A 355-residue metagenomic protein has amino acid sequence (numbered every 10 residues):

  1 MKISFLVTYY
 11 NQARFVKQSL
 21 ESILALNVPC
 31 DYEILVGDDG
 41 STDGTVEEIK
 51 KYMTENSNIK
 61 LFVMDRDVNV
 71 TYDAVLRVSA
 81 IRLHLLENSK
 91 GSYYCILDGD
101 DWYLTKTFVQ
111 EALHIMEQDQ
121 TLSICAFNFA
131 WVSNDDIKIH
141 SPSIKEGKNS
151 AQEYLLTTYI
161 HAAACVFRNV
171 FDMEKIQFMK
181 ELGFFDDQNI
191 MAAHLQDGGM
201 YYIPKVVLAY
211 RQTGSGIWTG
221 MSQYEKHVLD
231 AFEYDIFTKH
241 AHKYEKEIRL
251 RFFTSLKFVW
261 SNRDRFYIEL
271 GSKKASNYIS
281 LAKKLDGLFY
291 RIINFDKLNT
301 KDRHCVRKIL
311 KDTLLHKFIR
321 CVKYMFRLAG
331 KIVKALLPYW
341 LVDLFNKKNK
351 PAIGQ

Functional and structural regions predicted by a protein language model:
E21-D31: Short, acidic, metal-binding catalytic loop of nucleotide-sugar glycosyltransferases
I23, D39-G40, G99: Conserved short acidic donor-positioning loop in nucleotide-sugar-dependent glycosyltransferases
D38-E47, R66-V68: A conserved acidic beta->alpha catalytic loop
R66-S89: Glycine-rich, basic loop-to-helix element that forms the pyrophosphate-binding segment of sugar-nucleotide handling
S79, F127, I144-E225: Conserved nucleotide-sugar donor-binding catalytic segment
Y94: Short aromatic/hydrophobic "clamp" motif used to bind/position activated sugar donors
T107-I139: Conserved donor NDP-sugar-binding/catalytic core segment of glycosyltransferases
L182-F184, N189, Q196, R211-Q355: C-terminal subregions of glycosyltransferases and related glycan-biosynthesis enzymes
